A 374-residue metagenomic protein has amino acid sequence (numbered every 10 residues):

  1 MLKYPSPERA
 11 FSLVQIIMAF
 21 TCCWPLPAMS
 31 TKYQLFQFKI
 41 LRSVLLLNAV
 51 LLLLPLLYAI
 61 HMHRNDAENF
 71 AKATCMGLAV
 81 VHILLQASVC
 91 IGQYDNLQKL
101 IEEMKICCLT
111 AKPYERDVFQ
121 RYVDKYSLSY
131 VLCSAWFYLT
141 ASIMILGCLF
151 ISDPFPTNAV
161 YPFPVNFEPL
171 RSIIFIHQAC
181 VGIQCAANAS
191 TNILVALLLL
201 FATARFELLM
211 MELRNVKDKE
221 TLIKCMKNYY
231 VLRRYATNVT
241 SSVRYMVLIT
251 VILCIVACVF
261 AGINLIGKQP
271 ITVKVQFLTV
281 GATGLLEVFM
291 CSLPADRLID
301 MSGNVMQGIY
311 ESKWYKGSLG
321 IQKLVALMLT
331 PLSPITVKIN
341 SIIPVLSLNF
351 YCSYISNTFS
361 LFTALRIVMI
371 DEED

Functional and structural regions predicted by a protein language model:
L2-A73, I106-L199, A204-E220, Y245 (+3 more regions): Helix-loop-helix junctions within predominantly alpha-helical proteins
N69-F70, C75-C90: Transmembrane alpha-helix/interfacial motif
C90-Q93, K219-K224, P344-Y351: Conserved, non-catalytic sequence blocks in retroelement Pol enzymes and Pol-derived host proteins
G92-K99, C148, I193-L200, A204-L208 (+2 more regions): Short helix-terminus and kink motifs of transmembrane alpha helices, predominantly at the cytoplasmic interface
K99-L109, A204, L208-E212, K224-N238 (+2 more regions): Short amphipathic alpha-helical coupling elements at transmembrane boundaries
I106-K125, M211-Y230, K313-I342: Solvent-exposed, non-transmembrane helices and loops of integral membrane proteins
L194, R244, I266-E373: C-terminal transmembrane module of eukaryotic multi-pass membrane proteins
K219-M246, T250-L253, M328-L329: Intracellular effector-coupling site of seven-transmembrane GPCRs, centered on the ICL3-to-TM6 transition
